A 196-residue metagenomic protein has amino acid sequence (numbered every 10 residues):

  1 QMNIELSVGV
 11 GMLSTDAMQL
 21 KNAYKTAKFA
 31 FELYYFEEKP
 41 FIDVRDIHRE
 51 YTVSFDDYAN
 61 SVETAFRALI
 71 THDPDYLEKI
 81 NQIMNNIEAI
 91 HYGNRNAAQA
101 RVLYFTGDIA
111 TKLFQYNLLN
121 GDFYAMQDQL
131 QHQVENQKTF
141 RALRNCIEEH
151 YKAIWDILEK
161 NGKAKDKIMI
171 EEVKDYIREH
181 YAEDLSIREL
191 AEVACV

Functional and structural regions predicted by a protein language model:
Q1-V196: Cytosolic nucleotide-utilizing catalytic cores of signal-transduction proteins
